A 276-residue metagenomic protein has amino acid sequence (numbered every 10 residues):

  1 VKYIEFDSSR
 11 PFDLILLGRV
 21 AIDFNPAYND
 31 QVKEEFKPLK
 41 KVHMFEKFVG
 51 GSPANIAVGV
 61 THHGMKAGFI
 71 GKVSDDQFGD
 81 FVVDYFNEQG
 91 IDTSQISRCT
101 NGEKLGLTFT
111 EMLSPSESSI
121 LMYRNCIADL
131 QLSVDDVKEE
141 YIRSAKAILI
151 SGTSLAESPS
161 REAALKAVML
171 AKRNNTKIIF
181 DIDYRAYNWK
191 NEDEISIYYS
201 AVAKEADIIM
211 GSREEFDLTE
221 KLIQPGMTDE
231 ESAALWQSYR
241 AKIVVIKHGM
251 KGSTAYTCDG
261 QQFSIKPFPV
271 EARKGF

Functional and structural regions predicted by a protein language model:
V1, C126-D135, N188-E194, G226: Short gly/ser/thr-rich secondary-structure transition/capping motifs
V1-D92, L132, V270-R273: Glycine-rich phosphate/adenosyl-contacting loop at the front of the ribokinase-like
V1-I15, M169, K221-F276: Conserved phosphate-binding/catalytic region of the ribokinase-like
S9, Y141-R143, S200-A203, S238: A short, aliphatic-rich alpha-helical micro-motif
L16-L17, Q95, I179-F180, M210-G211 (+1 more regions): General beta-strand structural signal in soluble alpha/beta enzymes
K66-I150: Conserved N-terminal subdomain of the carbohydrate kinase-like
D75-I91, A171-K172, S196-A206, D229-W236 (+1 more regions): Short, electropositive alpha-helical surface patch
A147, T153-A234, K251-S253: Conserved beta-alpha-beta core of the PfkB/ribokinase-like small-molecule kinase fold
